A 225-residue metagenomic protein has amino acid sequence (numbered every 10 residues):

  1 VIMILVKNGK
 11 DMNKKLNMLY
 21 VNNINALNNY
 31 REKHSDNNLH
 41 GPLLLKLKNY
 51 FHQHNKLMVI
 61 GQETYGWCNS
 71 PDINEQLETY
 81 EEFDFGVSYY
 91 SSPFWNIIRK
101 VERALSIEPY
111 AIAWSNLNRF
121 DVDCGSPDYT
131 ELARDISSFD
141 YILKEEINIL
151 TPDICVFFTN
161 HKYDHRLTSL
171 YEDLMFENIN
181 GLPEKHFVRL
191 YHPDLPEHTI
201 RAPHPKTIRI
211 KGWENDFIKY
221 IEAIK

Functional and structural regions predicted by a protein language model:
I4-L27, R31, D128-K144, H165-K225: C-terminal capping/extension of enzyme domains
I4-Y90, I142-E146, H186-H192, A223-K225: Active-site and ligand/interface coordination hotspots across diverse enzymes and nucleic-acid-associated assemblies
H52-L57, A104-A111, R189-I200: Beta-strand-turn-beta hairpins that frame and shape the catalytic cleft of phosphate-ester-processing enzymes
Q62-W67, N118-V122, N160-D164, H204-I208: Short, solvent-exposed loop/turn segments at secondary-structure junctions
L77-S91, R119-I136: Surface-exposed cleft-lining segments at the edges of enzyme active sites
T79-A111: A short, flexible N-terminal coil/short beta segment enriched in small residues
S106-V122: Short, contiguous, well-structured surface segments enriched in hydrophobic/aromatic residues
L143-H161: Proline-aspartate-enriched helix->loop->beta-strand connector
